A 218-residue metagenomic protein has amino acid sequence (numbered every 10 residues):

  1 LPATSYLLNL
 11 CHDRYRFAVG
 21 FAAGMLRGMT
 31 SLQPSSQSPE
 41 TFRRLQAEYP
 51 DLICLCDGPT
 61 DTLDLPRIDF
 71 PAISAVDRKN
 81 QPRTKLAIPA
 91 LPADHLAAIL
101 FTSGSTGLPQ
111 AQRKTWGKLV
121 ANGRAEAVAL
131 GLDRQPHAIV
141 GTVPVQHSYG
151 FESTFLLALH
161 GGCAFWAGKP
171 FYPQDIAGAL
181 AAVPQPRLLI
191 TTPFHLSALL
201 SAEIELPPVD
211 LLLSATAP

Functional and structural regions predicted by a protein language model:
L1-Q37, H137-V145: Conserved AMP-binding/adenylate-forming
L7, G24, L96, T102-S105 (+4 more regions): Conserved S/T- and glycine-rich ATP-binding loop of Class I adenylate-forming
T30, A47-G58, R113-A129, R134-A198 (+1 more regions): AMP-binding/adenylate-forming
L55-T62, P218: Short, polar loop motifs at secondary-structure junctions
T60-D77, V209: Active-site regions of enzymes building and remodeling cell-envelope glycoconjugates
R78-F101, L132-A138: Conserved pre-ATP/AMP-binding loop-to-beta segment of ANL
P89, H95-R124: Conserved AMP-binding A3 loop
L200-P218: Gly/Ser/Thr-rich phosphate-binding loop
